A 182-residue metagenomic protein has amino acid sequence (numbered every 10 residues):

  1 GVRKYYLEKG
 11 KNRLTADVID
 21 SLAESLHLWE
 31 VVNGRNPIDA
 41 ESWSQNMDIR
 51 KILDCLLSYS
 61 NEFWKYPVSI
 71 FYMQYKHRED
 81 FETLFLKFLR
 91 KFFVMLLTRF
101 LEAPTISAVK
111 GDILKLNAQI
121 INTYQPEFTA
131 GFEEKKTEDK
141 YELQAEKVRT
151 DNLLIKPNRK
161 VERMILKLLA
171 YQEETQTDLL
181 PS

Functional and structural regions predicted by a protein language model:
G1-P181: Flexible coil/loop and intrinsically disordered segments
